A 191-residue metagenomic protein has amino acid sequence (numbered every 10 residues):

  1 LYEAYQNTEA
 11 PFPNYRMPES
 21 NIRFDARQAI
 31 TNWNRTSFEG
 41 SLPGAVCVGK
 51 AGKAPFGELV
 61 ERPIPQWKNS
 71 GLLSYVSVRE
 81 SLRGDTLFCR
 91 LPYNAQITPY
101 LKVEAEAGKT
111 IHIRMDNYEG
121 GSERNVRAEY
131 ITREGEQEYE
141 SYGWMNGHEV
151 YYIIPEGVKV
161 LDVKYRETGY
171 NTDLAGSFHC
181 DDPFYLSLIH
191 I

Functional and structural regions predicted by a protein language model:
L1-I189: Extracellular/oxidizing-compartment recognition motifs
